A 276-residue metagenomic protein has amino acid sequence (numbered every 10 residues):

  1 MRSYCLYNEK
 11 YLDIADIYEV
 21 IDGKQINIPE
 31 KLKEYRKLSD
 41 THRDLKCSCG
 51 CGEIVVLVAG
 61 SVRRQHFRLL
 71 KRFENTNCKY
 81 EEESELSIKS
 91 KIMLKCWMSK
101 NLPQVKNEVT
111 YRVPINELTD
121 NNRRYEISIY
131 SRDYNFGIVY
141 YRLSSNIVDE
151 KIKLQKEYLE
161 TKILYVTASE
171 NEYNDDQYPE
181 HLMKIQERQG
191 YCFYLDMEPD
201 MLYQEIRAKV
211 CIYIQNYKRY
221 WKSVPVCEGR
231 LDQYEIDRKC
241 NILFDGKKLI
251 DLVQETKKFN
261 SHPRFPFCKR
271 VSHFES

Functional and structural regions predicted by a protein language model:
M1-N101, N260-S276: Nuclease-adjacent, charged terminal/linker segments that flank catalytic cores
R2, D13, Y173-S276: Non-catalytic C-terminal interaction segments of nucleic acid-processing enzymes
Y4, H66-R68, S128, G137-V139 (+2 more regions): Ordered hydrophobic segments in well-structured contexts
D13, N27, G137-V139, D251: A sequence-level detector of short linear motifs
Y35-S39, Q104-N146: Active-site metal-binding core of divalent-cation-utilizing nuclease and nuclease-like domains
C96-K106, E157-L159: Short helix-loop-beta junction
Y125, G137-M197: Catalytic cores of nucleic-acid endonucleases
